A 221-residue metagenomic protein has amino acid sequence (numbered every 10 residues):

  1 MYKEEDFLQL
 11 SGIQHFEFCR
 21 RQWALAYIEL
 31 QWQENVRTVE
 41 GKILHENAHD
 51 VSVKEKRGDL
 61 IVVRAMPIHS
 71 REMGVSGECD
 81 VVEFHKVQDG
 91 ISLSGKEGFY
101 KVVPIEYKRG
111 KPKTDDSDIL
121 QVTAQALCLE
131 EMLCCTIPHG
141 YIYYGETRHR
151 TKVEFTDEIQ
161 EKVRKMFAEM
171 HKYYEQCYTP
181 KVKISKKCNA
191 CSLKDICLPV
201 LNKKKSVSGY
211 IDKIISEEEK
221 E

Functional and structural regions predicted by a protein language model:
M1-P104, K204, I214-E221: Metal-dependent nuclease catalytic cores that hydrolyze phosphodiester bonds in DNA/RNA, characterized by
K3-D6, E169-S185: Short, intrinsically disordered, charge-biased short linear motifs at domain edges
L8-Q14, D116-S117, T179-K186: Structural motif
Q9, E17-R20, Q121, I159-M166 (+1 more regions): Alpha-helical structural motif
H15-F18, L25-Y27, E161, K165-K172 (+1 more regions): Charged/polar, solvent-exposed surface patches and flexible loops
C19, T179-E221: Cysteine-cluster motifs in flexible loop/terminal segments that predominantly coordinate metals
G77, E83-C177, N189-D195: Nucleic-acid nuclease catalytic cores
